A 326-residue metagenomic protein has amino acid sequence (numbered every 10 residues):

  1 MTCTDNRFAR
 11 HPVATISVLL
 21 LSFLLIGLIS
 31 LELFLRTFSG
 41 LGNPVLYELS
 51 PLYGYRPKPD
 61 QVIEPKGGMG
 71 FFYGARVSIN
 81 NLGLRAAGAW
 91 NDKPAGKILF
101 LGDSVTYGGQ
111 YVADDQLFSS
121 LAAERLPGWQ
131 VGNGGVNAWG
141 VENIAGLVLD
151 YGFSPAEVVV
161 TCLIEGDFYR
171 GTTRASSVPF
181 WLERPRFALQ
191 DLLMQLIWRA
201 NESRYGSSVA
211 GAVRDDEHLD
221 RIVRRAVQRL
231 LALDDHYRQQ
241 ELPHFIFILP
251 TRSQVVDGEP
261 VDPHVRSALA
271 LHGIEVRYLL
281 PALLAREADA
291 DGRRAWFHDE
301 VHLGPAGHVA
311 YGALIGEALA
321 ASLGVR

Functional and structural regions predicted by a protein language model:
M1-P12: N-terminal Lys/Arg-rich, disordered targeting/topogenic segments
S17, S30, A295-R326: Histidine-centered active-site loop/cap adjacent to the catalytic His in serine esterases/O-acetyl transfer systems
V18-L33: Hydrophobic membrane-insertion alpha-helices, especially the h-region of bacterial N-terminal signal peptides
E32, D103, I144, V159 (+4 more regions): Generic structural signal for small/hydrophobic residues in well-ordered secondary structure, especially within
S39-E124, R286, R294: Membrane/wall-proximal cationic-aromatic binding patches
L99, G108-R184: Conserved SGNH/GDSL esterase-like catalytic core that processes O-acyl groups on lipids and polysaccharides
V141, A145, D220-V223, V227 (+2 more regions): Short, amphipathic alpha-helical "lid/cap" segments that border enzyme active or binding sites
I164-L269, I274, L279-A288, R294: Serine-dependent acyl-ester chemistry module
